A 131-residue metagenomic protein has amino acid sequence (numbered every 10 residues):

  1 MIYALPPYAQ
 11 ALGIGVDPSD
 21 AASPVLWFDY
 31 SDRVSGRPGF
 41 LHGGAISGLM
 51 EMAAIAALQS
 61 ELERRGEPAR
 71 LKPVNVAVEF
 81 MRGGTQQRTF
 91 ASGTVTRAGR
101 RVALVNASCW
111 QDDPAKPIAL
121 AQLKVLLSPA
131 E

Functional and structural regions predicted by a protein language model:
M1-E131: Terminal targeting signals and extreme-terminal segments of soluble enzymes
